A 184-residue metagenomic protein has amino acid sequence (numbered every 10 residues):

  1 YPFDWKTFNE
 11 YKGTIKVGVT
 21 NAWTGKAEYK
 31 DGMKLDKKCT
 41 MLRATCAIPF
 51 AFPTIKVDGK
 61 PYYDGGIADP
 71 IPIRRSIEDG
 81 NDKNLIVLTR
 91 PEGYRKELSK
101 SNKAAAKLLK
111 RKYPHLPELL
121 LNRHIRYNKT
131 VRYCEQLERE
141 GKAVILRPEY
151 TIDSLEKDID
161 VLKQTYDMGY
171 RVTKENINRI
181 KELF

Functional and structural regions predicted by a protein language model:
Y1-F184: Patatin-like phospholipase
